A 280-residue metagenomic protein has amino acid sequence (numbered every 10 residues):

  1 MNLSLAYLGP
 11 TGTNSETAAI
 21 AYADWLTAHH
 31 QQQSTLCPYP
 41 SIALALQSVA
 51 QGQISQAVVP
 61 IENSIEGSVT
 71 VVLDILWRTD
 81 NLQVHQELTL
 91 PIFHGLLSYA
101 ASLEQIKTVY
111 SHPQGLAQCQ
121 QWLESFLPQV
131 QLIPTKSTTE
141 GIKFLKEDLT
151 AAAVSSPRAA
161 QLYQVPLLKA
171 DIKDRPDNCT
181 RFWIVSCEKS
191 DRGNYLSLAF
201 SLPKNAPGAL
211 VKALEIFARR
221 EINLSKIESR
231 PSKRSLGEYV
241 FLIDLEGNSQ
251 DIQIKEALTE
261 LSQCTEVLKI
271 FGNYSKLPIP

Functional and structural regions predicted by a protein language model:
M1-P280: Domain-level signature for soluble enzymes in the chorismate/prephenate branch of the shikimate pathway
